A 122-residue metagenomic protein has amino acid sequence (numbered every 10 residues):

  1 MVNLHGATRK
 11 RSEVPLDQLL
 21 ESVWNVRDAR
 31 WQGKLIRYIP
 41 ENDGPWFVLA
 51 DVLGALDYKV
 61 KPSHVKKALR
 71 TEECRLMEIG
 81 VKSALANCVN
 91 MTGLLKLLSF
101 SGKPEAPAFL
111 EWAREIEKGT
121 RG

Functional and structural regions predicted by a protein language model:
M1-P62, V81-G122: Positively charged, aromatic-accented nucleic-acid-binding surfaces
K66-A84: Basic, low-complexity intrinsically disordered segments
